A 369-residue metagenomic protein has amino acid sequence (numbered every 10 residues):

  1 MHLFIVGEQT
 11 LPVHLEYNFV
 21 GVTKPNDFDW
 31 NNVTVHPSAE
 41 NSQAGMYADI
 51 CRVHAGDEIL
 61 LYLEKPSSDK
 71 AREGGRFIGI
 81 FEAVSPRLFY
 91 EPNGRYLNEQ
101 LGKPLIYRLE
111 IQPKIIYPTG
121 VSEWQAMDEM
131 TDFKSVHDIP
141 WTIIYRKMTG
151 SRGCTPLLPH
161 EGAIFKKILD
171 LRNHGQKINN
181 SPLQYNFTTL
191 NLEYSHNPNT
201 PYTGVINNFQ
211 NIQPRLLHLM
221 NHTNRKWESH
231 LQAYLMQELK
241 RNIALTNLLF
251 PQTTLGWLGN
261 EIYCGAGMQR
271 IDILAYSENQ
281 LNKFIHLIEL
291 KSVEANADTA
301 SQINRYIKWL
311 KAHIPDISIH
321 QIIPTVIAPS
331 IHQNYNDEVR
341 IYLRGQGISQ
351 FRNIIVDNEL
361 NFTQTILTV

Functional and structural regions predicted by a protein language model:
M1-V22, N26, C51-H54, W141-V369: Charged, terminal alpha-helix-loop-beta segments that serve as non-catalytic nucleic-acid engagement and/or assembly
L11-V13, S68-D69, L88-E91, P118-G120 (+2 more regions): Eukaryotic short linear interaction motifs
N32-D49: Short alpha-helix capping/helix-loop boundary micro-motifs
M46, S68-G75: Single-stranded nucleic-acid-binding OB-fold domains
D49-S68: Short coil-to-beta transition motif at edge beta-strands of beta-rich domains
L63, S85, A275-S277: Residue-level signal for short segments within beta-strands and strand-turn junctions of well-structured beta-sheet
K65, S85, I115, K291-E294: A short beta-strand motif that forms part of the nucleic acid-binding face of small beta-barrel RNA-binding folds
E73-I78, E82-T155, P159: Aromatic- and Lys/Arg-enriched surface recognition patch
